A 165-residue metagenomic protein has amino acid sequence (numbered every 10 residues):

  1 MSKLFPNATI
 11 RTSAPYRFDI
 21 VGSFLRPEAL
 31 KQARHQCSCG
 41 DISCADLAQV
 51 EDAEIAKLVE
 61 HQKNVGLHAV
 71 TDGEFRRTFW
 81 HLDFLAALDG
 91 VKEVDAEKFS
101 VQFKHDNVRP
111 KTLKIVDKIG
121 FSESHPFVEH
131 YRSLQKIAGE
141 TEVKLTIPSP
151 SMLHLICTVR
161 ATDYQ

Functional and structural regions predicted by a protein language model:
M1-Q165: Domain-level signal for soluble alpha/beta catalytic cores
